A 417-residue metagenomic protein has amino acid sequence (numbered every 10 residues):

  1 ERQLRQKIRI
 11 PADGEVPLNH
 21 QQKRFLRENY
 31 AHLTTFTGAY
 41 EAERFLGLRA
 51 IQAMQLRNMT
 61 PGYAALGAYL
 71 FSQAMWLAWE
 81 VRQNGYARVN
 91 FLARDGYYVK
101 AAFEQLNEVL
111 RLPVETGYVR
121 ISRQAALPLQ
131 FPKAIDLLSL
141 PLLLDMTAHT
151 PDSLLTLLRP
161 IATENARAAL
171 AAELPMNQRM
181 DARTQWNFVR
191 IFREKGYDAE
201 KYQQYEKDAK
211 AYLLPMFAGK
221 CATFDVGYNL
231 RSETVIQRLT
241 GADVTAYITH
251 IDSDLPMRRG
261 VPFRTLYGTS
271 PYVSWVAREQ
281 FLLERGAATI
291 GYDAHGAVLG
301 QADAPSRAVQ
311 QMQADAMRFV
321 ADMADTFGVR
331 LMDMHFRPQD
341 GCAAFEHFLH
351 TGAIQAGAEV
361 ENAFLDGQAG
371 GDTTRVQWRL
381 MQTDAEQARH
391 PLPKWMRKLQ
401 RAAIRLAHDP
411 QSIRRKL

Functional and structural regions predicted by a protein language model:
E1-L417: Long, low-complexity, Lys/Arg-enriched
